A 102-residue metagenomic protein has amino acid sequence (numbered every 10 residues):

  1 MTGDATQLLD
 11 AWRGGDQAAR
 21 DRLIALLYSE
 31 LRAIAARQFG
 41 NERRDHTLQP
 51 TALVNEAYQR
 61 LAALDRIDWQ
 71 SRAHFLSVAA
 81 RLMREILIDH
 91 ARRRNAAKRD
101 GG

Functional and structural regions predicted by a protein language model:
T2-L9: Acidic, Ser/Thr- and Pro/Gly-rich low-complexity regulatory segments
G3, A18, R22, D45-L48 (+2 more regions): Residues at secondary-structure transition points
D10-R13, D21, S77: Helix-turn-helix-type domain boundary/helix-start signal
R13-G14, R37-R44, N55-H74, R93-R94: Sigma70-family region 2
G15-A36: A short, charge-rich alpha-helical start-of-domain segment used by transcription regulators
Y28-R32, T51-Q59, R72-R93: Σ70-family region 2.3-2.4 aromatic/basic alpha-helix that recognizes the −10 promoter and nucleates DNA melting
R37-G40, R84-G102: Arg/Lys-rich amphipathic alpha helix in sigma70-family domain 2
T47-A52, G102: Glycine/charge-rich, flexible interdomain linkers and switch-proximal surface loops that mediate coupling
